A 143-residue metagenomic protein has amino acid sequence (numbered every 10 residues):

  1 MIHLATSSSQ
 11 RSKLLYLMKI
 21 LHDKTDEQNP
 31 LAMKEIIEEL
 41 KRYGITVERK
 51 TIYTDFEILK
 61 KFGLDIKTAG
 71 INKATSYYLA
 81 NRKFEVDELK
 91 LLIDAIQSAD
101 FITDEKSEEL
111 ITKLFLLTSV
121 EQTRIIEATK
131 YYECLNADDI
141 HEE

Functional and structural regions predicted by a protein language model:
M1-D94: Short, basic/aromatic recognition patches that contact phosphate-bearing ligands
K83-E143: Bulky hydrophobic/aromatic content
